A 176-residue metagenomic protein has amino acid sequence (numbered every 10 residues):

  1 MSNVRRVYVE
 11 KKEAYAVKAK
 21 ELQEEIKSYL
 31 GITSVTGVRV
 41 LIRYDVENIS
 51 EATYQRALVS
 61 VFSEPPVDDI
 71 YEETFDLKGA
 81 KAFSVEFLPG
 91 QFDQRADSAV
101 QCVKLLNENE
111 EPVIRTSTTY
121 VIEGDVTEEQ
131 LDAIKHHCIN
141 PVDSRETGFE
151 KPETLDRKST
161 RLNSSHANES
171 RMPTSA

Functional and structural regions predicted by a protein language model:
M1-R161, S165, S175-A176: Core nucleic-acid recognition elements
N168: Conserved recognition-core residues within compact binding domains
